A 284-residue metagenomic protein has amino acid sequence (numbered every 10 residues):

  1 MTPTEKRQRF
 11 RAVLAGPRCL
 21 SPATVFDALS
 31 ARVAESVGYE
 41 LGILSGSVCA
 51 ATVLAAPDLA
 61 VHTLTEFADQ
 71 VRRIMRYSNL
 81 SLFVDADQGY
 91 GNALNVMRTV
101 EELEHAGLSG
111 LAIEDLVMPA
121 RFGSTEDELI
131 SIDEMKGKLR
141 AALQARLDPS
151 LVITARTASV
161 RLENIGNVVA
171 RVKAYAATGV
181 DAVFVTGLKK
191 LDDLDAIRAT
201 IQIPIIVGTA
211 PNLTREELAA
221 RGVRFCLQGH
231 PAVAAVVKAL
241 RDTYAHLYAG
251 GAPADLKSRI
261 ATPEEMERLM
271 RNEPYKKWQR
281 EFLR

Functional and structural regions predicted by a protein language model:
T2-A245, W278-R284: Alpha/beta enzyme core
A249-R284: Flexible C-terminal active-site loop/helix
